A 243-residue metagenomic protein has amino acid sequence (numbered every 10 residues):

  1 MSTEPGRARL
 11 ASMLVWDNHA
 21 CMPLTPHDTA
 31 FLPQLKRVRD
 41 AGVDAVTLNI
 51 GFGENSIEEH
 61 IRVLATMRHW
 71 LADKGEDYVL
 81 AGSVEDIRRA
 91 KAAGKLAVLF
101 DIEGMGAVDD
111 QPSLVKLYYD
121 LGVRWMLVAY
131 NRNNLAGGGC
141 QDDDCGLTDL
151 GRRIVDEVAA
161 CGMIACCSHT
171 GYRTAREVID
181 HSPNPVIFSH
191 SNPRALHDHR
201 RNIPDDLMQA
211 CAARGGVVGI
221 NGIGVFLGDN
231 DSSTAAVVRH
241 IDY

Functional and structural regions predicted by a protein language model:
M1-D144, D149, D198-Y243: N-terminal hydrophobic targeting/anchoring segments and the immediately downstream early-domain regions of hydrolases
V15-M22, T170, F188-N192: Histidine-centered catalytic micro-motifs
H69-D73, G146-C161, V178-F188, D205: Alpha-helix-loop-beta-strand connector modules within alpha/beta enzyme cores
Y78-A81, M163-T170: Catalytic beta/alpha-barrel core
Q111-V115, G171-N184, H197: Distinct, well-ordered alpha-helical segments
N131-R132, S168-T174: Short, surface-exposed recognition loops or helix-turn segments adjacent to catalytic cores
C140-Q141, C161-I164: Surface-exposed cleft-lining segments at the edges of enzyme active sites
